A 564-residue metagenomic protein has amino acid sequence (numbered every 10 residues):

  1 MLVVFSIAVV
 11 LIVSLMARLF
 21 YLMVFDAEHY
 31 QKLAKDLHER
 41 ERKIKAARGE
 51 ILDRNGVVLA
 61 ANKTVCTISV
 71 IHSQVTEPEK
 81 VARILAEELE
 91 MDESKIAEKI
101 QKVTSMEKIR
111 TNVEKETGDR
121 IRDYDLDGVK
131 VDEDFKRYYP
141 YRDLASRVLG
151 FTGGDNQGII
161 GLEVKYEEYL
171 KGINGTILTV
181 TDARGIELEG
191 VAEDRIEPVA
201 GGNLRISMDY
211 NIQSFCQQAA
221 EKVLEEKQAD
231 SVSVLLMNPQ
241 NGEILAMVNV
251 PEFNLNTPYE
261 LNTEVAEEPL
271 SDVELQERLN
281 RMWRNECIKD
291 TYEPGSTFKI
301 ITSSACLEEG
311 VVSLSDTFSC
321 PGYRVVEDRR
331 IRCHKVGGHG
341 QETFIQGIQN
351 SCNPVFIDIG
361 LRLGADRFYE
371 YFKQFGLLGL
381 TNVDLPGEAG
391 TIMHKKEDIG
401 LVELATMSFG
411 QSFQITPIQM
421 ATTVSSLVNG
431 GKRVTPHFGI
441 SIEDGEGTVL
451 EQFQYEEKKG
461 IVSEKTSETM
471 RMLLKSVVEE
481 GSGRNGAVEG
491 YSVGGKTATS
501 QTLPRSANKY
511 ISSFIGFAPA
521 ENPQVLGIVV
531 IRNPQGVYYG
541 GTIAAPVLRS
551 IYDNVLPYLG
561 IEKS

Functional and structural regions predicted by a protein language model:
M1-E267, T291, S313, D366-L378 (+4 more regions): Periplasmic/cell-envelope proteins involved in peptidoglycan metabolism and beta-lactam response
A60, D182-E193, V234, Q240-T297 (+3 more regions): Beta-lactam-recognizing serine transpeptidase/beta-lactamase-like catalytic domain environment
